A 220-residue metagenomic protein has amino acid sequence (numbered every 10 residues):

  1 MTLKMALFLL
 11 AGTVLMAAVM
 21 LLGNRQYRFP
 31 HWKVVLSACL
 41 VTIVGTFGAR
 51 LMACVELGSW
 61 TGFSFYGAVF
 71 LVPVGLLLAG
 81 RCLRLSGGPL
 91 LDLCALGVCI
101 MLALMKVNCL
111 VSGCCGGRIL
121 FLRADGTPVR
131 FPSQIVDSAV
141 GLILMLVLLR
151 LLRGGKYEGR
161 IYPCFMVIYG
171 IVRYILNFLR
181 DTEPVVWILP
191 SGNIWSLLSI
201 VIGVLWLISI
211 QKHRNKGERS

Functional and structural regions predicted by a protein language model:
M1-S220: Hydrophobic, membrane-interfacing alpha helices
